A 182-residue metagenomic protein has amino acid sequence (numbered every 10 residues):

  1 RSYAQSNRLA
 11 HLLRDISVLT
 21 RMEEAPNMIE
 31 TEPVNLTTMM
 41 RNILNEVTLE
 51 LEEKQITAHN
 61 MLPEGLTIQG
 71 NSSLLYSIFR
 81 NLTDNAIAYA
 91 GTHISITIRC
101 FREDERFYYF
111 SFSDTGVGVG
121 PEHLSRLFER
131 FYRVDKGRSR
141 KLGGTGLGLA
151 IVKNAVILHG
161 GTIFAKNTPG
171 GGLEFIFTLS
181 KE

Functional and structural regions predicted by a protein language model:
A4-L9: Short alpha-helical segment of the dimerization/phosphotransfer core of two-component systems
E30-P33, E52, T57-T67, E103: Conserved catalytic submotifs in the C-terminal HATPase_c
A86-I87: Short helix-loop "hinge" at the ATP-lid/N-box region of the Bergerat-fold HATPase_c
T92, G160-G161: Conserved glycine-rich
H93-R106: Short beta-strand/loop element within the Bergerat-fold HATPase_c
D114: Acidic ATP/Mg2+-coordinating residue in the GHKL
V119-R133: Short conserved segment of the HATPase_c
